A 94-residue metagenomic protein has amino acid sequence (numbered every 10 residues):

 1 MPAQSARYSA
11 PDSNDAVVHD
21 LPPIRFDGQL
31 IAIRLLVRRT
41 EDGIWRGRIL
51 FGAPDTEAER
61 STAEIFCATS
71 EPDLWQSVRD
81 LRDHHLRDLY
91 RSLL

Functional and structural regions predicted by a protein language model:
M1-L30: Negatively charged, low-complexity tracts enriched in Asp/Glu with abundant Ser/Thr
M1-Q4, I24, I33-L35, I49-F51 (+3 more regions): Generic hydrophobic secondary-structure signal
D20, G43-W45, L94: Broad hydrophobic/π-residue packing in well-ordered secondary structure
I31-I65: A short, structured beta-strand/loop element
T56-L94: Mixed-charge, Lys/Arg-enriched low-complexity segments
